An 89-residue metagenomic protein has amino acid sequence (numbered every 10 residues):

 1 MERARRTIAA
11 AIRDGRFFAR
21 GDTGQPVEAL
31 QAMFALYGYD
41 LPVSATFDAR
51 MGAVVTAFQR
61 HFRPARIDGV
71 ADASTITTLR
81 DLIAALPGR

Functional and structural regions predicted by a protein language model:
M1-R89: Cell-envelope/ECM-targeting effectors and their regulatory/trafficking segments
